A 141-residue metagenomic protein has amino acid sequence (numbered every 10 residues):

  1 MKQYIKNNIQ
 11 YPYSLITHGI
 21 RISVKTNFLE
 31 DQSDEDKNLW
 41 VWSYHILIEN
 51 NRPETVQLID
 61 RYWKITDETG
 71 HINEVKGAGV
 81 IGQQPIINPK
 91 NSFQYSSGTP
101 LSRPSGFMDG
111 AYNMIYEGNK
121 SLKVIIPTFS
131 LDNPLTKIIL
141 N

Functional and structural regions predicted by a protein language model:
M1-V41, P53-Q57, T66-N141: Membrane engagement elements in two modes
W42-L47: Acidic, contiguous internal or C-terminal segments within carbohydrate-active enzymes that form a structured patch used
I48-R52: Asparagine-centered strand-capping/turn motif at beta-strand->loop junctions
Y62-K64: Beta-strand signatures of extracellular beta-sandwich domains
